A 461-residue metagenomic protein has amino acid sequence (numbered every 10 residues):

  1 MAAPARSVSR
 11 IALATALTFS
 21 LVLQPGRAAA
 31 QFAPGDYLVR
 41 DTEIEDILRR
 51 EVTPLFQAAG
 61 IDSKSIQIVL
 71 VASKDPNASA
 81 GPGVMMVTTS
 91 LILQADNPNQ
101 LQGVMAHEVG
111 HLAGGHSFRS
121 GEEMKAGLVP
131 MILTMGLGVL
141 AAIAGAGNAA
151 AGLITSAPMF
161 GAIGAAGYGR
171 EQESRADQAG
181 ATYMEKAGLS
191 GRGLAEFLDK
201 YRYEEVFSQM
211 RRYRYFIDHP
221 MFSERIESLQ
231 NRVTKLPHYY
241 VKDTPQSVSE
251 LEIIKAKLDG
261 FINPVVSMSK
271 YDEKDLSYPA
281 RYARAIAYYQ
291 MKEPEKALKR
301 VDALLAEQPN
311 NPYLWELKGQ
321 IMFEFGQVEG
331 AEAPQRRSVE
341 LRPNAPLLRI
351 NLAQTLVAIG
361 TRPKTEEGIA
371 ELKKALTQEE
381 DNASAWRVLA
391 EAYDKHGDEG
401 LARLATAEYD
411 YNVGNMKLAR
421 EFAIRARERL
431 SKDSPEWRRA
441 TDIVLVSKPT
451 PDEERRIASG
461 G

Functional and structural regions predicted by a protein language model:
Q31-G35, R40, D46, I68 (+4 more regions): Extracytoplasmic and endomembrane cell-envelope/extracellular-matrix remodeling and assembly machinery
V109-A126, A144: Catalytic Zn2+-binding segment of zinc metalloproteases
M210, S223-E227, G326-E329, T361-T365 (+3 more regions): Alpha-helical linker/edge segments of TPR/alpha-solenoid repeat scaffolds and analogous pre-/post-domain helices
K270, A303-L304, R337-S338, K374-A375 (+2 more regions): Canonical positions in the second alpha-helix
Y278, P312-Y313, E329, P346-L347 (+4 more regions): Helix-start (N-cap) detector for alpha-helical repeat units in TPR-like alpha-solenoids, especially tetratricopeptide
